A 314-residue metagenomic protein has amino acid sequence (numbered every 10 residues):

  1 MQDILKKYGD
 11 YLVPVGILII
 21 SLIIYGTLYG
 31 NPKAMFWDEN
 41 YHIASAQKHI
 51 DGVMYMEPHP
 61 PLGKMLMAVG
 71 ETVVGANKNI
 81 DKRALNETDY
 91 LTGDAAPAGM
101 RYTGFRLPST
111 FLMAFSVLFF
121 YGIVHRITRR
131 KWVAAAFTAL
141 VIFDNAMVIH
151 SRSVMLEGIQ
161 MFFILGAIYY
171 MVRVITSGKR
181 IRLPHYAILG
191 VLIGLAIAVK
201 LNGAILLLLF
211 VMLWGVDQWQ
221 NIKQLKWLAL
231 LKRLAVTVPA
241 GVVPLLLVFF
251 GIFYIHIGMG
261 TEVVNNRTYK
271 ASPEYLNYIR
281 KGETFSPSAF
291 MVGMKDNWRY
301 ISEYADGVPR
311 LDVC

Functional and structural regions predicted by a protein language model:
G9-E39, D51-G52, V242-G260, P273 (+1 more regions): Transmembrane signal-anchor helices characteristic of membrane glycosylation enzymes that use polyprenol
I17-S21, F137-I142, I149, Y169 (+2 more regions): Short helix- or helix-capping micro-motifs that position conserved polar/aromatic residues at function-defining sites
F36-W37, A146-Q160, V199-N202: Short acidic/glycine- and proline-prone juxtamembrane loop motifs at membrane-interface regions of multi-pass membrane
V53-T110, L276-C314: Interfacial juxtamembrane loops and adjacent helix segments that form the catalytic/substrate-binding surfaces
M65, L195, W214-C314: Transmembrane-lumen/periplasm boundary regions of multi-pass, lipid-linked membrane glycan transferases
N79-T92, F120-F143, G178-P184: Transmembrane-helix signature of polytopic, membrane-embedded enzymes that assemble or transfer cell-envelope glycans
G99, T103, L107-T128, G166-Y170: Transmembrane-helix motifs of polytopic, lipid-linked glycan transferases
H125-T128, A167-H185, A196, G215-I222: Membrane-interface transmembrane helices that cradle and orient dolichyl/undecaprenyl
